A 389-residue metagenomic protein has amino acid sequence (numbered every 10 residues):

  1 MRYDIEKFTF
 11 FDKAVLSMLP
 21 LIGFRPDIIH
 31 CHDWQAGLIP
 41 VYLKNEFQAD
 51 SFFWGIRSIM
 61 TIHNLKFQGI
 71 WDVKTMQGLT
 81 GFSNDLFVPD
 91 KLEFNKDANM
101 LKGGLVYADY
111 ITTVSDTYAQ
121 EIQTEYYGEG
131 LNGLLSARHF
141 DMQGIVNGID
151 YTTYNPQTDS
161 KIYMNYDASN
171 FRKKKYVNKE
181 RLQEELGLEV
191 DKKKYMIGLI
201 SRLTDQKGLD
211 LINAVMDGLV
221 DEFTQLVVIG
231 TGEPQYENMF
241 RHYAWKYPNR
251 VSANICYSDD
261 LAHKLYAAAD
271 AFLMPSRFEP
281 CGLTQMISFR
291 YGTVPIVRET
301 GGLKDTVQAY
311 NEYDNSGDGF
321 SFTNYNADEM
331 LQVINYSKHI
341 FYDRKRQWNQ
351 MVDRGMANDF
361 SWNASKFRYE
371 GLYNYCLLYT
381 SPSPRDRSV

Functional and structural regions predicted by a protein language model:
I5-F82, E93-D97: Conserved nucleotide-sugar donor-interacting segment of glycosyltransferase catalytic cores, predominantly GT-B
F67, T80-V190: Donor nucleotide-sugar binding/catalytic pocket of nucleotide-sugar-dependent glycosyltransferases
G148, K264-A267, A271-Q350: Catalytic binding pocket for nucleotide-activated donors in carbohydrate/polymer assembly enzymes
D191-Q206: Conserved donor-binding/catalytic core segment of Leloir-type glycosyltransferases
T204-D217: A conserved mid-protein helix/loop that constitutes part of the nucleotide-sugar donor-binding site
F223-K264: Nucleotide-activated donor-binding/catalytic signature segment of Leloir-type glycosyltransferases, i.e., the conserved
D343-G371: A charged, aromatic-enriched C-terminal amphipathic alpha-helix characteristic of glycosyltransferases across folds
Y379-D386: Conserved small/polar residues in nucleotide/adenosyl-binding loops
